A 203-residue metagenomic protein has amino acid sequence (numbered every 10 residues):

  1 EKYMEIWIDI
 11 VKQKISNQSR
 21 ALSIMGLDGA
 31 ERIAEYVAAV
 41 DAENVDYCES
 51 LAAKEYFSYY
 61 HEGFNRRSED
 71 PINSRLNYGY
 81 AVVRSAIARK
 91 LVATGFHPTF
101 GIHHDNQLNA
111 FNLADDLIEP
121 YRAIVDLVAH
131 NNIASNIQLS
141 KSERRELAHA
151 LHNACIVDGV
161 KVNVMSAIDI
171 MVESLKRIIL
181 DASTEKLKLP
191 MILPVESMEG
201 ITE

Functional and structural regions predicted by a protein language model:
E1-E203: Active-site helix-to-loop segments that bind/position phosphate- or nucleotide-bearing substrates and donors across
